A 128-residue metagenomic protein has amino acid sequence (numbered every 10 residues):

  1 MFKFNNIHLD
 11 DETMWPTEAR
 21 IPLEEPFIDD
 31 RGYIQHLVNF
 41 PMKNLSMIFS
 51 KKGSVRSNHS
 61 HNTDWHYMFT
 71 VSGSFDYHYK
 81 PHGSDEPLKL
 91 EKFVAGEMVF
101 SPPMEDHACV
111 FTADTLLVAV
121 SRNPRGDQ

Functional and structural regions predicted by a protein language model:
M1-N44: A short, N-terminal "cap"/entry segment at the start of jelly-roll beta-barrel domains of the cupin/DSBH fold
F2-I7, P16, G83-D85, A108-Q128: Double-stranded beta-helix
F27-I28, S46-D64: Conserved short histidine dyad/triad with adjacent acidic residue
I34, N58, Y77-H78, S101 (+2 more regions): Short beta-strand His + acidic residue motifs that chelate non-heme Fe in jelly-roll/DSBH and cupin folds
N39, S72, D114: ATP/adenylate-binding site constellation spanning eukaryotic-like Ser/Thr protein kinases, ABC-transporter
K52, H82-P103: Short acidic-glycine-tyrosine-enriched beta hairpin
H59, W65-T70, E91, V99 (+1 more regions): His/acidic/aromatic-lined binding-pocket segments of jelly-roll/cupin-type domains and related regulatory beta-sandwich
T63-H82: Glycine- and acidic-residue-biased ligand/ion/polar-headgroup-sensing regions
